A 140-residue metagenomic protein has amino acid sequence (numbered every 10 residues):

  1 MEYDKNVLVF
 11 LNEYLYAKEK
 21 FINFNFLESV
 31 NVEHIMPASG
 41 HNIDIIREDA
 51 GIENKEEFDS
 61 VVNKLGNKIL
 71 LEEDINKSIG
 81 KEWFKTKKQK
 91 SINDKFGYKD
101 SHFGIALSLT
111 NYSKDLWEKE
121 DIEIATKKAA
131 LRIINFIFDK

Functional and structural regions predicted by a protein language model:
M1-D44, N54, V61-L65: Aromatic-lined ligand-binding clefts that engage carbohydrates, nucleic acids, or primary amines
Y3, V7-V9, G51, F96 (+2 more regions): Short linear sequence motifs
H41-I46, S78-K81: Cytochrome P450 core scaffold surrounding the K-helix E-X-X-R motif and the conserved "meander" helix-loop region
D49-K55: Short helix-coil transition/hinge motifs at the ends and kinks of transmembrane helices, capturing the brief
F58-K64, K68-K140: Long, cytosolic, alpha-helical-rich C-terminal regions that act as interaction/scaffolding modules
